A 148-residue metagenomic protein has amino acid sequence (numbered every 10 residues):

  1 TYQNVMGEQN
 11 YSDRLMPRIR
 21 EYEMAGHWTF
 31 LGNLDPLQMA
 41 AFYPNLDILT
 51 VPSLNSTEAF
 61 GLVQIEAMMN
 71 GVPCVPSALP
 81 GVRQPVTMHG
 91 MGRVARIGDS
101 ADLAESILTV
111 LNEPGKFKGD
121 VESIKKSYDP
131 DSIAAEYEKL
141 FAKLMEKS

Functional and structural regions predicted by a protein language model:
Q9-L37: Nucleotide-activated donor-binding/catalytic signature segment of Leloir-type glycosyltransferases, i.e., the conserved
N33, A41-L46: Short alpha-helical donor nucleotide-sugar binding micro-motif in glycosyltransferases
P44-E58, V72: Acidic donor-binding loop of glycosyltransferase active sites
G61-Q64, V82-R83: Short glycine/serine-rich donor-binding loops of glycosyltransferases
M69, P73-P76: Short hydrophobic beta-strand element within catalytic cores of glycosyltransferases and related nucleotide-activated
M88-S100, T109-P114: Conserved acidic donor-binding segment of nucleotide-sugar-dependent glycosyltransferases
G115-E146: A charged, aromatic-enriched C-terminal amphipathic alpha-helix characteristic of glycosyltransferases across folds
